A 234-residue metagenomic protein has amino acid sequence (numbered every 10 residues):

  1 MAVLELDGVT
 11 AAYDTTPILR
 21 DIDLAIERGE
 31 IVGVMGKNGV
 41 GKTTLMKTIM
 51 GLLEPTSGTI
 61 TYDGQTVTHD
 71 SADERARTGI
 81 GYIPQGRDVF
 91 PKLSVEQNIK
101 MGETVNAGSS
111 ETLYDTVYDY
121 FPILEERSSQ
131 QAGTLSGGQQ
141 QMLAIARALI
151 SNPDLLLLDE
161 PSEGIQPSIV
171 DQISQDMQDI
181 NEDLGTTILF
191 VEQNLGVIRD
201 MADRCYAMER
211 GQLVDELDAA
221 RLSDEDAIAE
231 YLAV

Functional and structural regions predicted by a protein language model:
D14, D70, V95-T112, Y120-P122 (+2 more regions): ABC-type ATPase nucleotide-binding domains, specifically the catalytic core motifs of the NBD
M35-K37: The feature captures the beta-strand-to-loop junction immediately N-terminal to the Walker
M50: Helix-to-loop junction immediately C-terminal to a conserved catalytic motif
G58-V67, T78, T112, D215: Conserved ABC transporter NBD signature motif
A148-L149: ABC ATPase C-loop
N152: Conserved catalytic motifs of ABC-family nucleotide-binding domains
